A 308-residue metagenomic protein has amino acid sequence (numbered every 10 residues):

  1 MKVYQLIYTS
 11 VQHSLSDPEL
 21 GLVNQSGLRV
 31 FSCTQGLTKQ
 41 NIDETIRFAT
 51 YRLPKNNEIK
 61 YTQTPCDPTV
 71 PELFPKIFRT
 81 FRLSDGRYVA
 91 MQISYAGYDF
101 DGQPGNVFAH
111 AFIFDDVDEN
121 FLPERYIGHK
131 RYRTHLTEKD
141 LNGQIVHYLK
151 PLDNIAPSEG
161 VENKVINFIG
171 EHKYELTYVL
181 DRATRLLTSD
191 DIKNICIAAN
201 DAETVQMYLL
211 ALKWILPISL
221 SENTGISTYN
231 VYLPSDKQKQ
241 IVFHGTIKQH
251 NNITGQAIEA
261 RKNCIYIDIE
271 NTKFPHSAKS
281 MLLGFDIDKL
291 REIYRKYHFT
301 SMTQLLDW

Functional and structural regions predicted by a protein language model:
M1-K164, S221-G225, K296-D307: Extended, helix-rich scaffolding/adaptor regions
T50, K173, T184-T188, L282 (+3 more regions): Generic secondary-structure transition motif, activating predominantly at the C-termini of alpha-helices
R125-I127, K239-V242, Q256-I258: Surface-exposed beta-strand edges and their flanking turn/coil or helix-capping segments
R131-H135, I215-P217, N263-C264: Short, low-complexity, polar/charged sequence segments that are solvent-exposed and flexible
T137-K139, N251-I253, I269-E270: Glycine-rich loops and low-complexity Gly/Arg-rich segments that provide flexible linkers or classic glycine-based
V146-K248: Extended amphipathic alpha-helical scaffold segments
H244-G255, A260: Acidic, Ser/Thr-rich peripheral helices and adjacent loops at domain boundaries
Q256-W308: Elongated scaffolding segments in large macromolecular assemblies, built predominantly from amphipathic alpha-helices
